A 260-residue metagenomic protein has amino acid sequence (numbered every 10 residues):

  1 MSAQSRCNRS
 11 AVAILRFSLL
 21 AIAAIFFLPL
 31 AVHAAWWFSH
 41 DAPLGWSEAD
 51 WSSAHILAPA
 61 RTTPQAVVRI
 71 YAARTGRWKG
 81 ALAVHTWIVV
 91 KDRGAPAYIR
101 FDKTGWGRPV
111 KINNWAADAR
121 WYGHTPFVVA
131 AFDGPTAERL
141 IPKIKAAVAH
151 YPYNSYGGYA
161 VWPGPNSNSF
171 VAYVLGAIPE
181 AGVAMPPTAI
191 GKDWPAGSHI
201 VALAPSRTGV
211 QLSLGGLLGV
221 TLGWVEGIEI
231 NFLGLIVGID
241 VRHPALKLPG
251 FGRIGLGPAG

Functional and structural regions predicted by a protein language model:
M1-R6: Short, intrinsically disordered terminal tails adjacent to the first/last structured region
C7-S53, P152-G260: Activation targets extended, charge/polar-rich intrinsically disordered C-terminal tails
S39-L57, R61-P135, Y156-V161, I236 (+1 more regions): Glycine-rich catalytic cores of cysteine/serine-nucleophile enzymes that process amide/ester linkages in cell-envelope
P59-R61, R74, V89-D92, I112 (+5 more regions): Residue-level signal for the start and early helices of compact helical domains
H85, R139, K143, N166-Y173: Extracytoplasmic/secreted proteins, especially bacterial periplasmic and envelope-associated proteins
D133-P152: A structural motif
